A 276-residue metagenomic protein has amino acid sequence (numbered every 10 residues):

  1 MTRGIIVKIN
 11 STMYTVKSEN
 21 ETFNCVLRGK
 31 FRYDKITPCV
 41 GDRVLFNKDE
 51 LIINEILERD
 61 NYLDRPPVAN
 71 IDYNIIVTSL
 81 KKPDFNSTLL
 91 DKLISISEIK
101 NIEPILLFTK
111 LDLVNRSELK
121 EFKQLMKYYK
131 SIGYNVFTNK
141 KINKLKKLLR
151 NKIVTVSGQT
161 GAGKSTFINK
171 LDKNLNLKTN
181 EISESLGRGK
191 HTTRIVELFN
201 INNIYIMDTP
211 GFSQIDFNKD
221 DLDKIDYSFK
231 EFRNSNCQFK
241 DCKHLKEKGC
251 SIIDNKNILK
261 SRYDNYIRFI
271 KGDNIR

Functional and structural regions predicted by a protein language model:
M1-N10: Structural detector for short beta-strands of small beta-barrel domains
T12, K35-V44, K48-E50, L57-N74 (+6 more regions): Helix-rich effector regions associated with P-loop NTPase G domains
Y14-S18, C25, F46: SH3/SH3-like beta-barrel fold
T22-P38: Beta-strand/loop nucleic-acid-binding surfaces
K81-F85, L113-V114: Short acidic, S/G/P-rich loop/turn micro-motifs used as interaction or catalytic elements
L113-A162: Canonical P-loop GTPase G-domain recognition
